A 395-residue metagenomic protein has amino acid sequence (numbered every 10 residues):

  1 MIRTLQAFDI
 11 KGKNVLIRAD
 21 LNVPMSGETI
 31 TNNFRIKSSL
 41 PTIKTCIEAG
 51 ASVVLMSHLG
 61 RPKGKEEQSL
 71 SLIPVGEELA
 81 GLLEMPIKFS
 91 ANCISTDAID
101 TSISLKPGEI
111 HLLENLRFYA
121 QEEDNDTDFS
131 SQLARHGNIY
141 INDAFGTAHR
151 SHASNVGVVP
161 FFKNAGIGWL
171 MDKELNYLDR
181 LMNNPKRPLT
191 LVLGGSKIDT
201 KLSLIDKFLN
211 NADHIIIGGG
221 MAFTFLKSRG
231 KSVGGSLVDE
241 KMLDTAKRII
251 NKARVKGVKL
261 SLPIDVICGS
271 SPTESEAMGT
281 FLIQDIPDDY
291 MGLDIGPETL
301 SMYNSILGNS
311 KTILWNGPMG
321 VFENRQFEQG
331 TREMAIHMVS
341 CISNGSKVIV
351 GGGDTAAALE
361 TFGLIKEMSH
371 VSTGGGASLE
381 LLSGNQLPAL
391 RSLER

Functional and structural regions predicted by a protein language model:
M1-R395: Active-site loop-to-helix "anion-binding N-cap" substructures in soluble metabolic enzymes
